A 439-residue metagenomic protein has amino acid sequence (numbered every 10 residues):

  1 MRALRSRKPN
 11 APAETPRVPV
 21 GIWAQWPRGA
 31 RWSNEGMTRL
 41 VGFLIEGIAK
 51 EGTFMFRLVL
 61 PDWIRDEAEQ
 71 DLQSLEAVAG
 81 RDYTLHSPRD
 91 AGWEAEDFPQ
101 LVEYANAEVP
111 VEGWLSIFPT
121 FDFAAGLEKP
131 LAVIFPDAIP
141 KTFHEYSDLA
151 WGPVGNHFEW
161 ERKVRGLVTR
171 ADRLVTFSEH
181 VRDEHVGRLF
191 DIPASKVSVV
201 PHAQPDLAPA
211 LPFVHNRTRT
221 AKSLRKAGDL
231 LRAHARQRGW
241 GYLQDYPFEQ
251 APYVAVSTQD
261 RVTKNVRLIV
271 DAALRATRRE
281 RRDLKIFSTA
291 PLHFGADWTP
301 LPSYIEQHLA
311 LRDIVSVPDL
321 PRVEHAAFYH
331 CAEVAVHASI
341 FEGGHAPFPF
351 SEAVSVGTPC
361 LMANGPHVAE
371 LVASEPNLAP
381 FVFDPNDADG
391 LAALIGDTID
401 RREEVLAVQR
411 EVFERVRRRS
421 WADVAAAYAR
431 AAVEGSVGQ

Functional and structural regions predicted by a protein language model:
M1-Q439: Carbohydrate transferase catalytic cores enriched for Leloir-type hexosyltransferases
